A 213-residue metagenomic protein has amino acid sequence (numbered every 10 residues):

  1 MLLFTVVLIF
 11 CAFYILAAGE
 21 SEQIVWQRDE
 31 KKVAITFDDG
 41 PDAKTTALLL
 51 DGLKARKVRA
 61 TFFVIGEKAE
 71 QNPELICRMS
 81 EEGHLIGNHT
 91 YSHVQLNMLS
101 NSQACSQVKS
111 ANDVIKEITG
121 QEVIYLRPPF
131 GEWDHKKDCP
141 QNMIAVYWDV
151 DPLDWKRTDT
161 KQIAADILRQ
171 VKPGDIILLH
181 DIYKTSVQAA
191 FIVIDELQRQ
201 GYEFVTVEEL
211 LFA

Functional and structural regions predicted by a protein language model:
M1-Y14: Hydrophobic membrane-insertion alpha-helices, especially the h-region of bacterial N-terminal signal peptides
L16-S21, T158: Short gly/ser/thr-rich secondary-structure transition/capping motifs
G19-L99, Q103-S110, V114, Q121-E122 (+2 more regions): Active-site beta->alpha N-cap acidic-glycine motif
E70, V94-E203, E208-A213: Catalytic domains of cell-wall/extracellular-matrix polysaccharide-remodeling enzymes, centered on de-N-acetylation
